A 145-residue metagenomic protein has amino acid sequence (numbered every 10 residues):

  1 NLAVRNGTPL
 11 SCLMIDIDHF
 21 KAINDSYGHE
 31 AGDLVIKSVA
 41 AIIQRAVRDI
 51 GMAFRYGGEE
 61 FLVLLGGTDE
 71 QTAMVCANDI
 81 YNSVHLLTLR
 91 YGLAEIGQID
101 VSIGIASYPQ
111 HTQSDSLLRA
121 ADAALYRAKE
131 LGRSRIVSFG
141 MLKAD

Functional and structural regions predicted by a protein language model:
N1-P9, A40-R48, G66: Short regulatory alpha-helical coupling segments that immediately precede and/or link into cyclic nucleotide signaling
A3-V4, I15-A31, V47, E60 (+1 more regions): Active-site loop/short helix in cyclic nucleotide turnover domains
S11, S102: Cell-envelope/extracellular polymer assembly enzymes that use nucleotide-activated donors
V35, L62-S83, S116-L117: Short helix/loop segment flanking the catalytic signature motif in cyclic-nucleotide metabolism enzymes
A40-Q44, T72-R90, D122: Alpha-helical scaffold within the catalytic cores of cyclic-nucleotide enzymes
M52-R55: A short pre-motif secondary-structure segment
E70, M74, G92, S107-D145: Catalytic-core segments of nucleotide cyclases and related cyclic-nucleotide turnover enzymes
G97-V101: PAS and PAS-like sensory/regulatory domains
